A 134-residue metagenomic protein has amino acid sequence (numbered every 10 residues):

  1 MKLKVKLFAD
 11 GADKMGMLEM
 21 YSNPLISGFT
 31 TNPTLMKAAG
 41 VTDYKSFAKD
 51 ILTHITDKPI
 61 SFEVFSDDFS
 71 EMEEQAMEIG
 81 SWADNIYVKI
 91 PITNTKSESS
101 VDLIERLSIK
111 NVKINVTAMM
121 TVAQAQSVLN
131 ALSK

Functional and structural regions predicted by a protein language model:
K2-L18, S22-I26, T30-K113: Active-site beta->alpha loop and helix N-cap motifs at the rims of alpha/beta catalytic domains
E98, D102-E105, V112-K134: Catalytic alpha/beta core domains of metabolic enzymes, predominantly
